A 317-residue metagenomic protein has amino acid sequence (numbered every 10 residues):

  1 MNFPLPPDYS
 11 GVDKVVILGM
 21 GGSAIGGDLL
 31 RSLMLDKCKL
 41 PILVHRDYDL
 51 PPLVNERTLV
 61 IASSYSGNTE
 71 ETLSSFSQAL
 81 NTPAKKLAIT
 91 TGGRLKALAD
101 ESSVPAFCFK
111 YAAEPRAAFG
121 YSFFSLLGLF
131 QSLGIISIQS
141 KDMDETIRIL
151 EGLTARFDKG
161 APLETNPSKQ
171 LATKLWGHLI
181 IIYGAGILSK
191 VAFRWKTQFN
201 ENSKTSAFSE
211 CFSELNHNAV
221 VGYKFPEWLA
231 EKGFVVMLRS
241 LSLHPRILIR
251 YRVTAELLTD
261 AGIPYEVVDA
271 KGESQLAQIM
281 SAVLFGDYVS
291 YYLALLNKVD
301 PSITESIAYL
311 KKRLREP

Functional and structural regions predicted by a protein language model:
M1, K39, L129-Q139, S203-K204 (+1 more regions): Short helix-capping/linker segments at secondary-structure and domain boundaries
M1-P4, S10-D13, Q131-K232, K312-P317: Active-site phosphate/pyrophosphate-binding segments
M1-Y9, P51-E56, E266, A270-M280: Conserved, well-structured ligand/cofactor-binding cores
S10-A155, T173, S240-P264: Glycine-rich phosphate-binding loops that contact phosphosugars or nucleotide phosphates
R31, L73, F123-F130, F193-N200 (+5 more regions): Predominant activation on well-ordered alpha-helical scaffold segments within soluble catalytic domains
V44-Y48, T205-N216, P264-E273: A generic structural motif
V220-E305: C-terminal active-site/capping subdomain that shapes the small-molecule cofactor and substrate pocket of enzyme
D300-E316: C-terminal helix-rich "cap/oligomerization" subdomain common to oxidoreductases
